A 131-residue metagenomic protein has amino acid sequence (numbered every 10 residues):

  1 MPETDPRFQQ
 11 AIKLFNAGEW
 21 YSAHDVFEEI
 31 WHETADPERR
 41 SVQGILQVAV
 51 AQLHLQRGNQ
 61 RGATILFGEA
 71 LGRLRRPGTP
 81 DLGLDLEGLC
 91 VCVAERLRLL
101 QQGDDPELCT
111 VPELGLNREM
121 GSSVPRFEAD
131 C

Functional and structural regions predicted by a protein language model:
T4, P37, V42-G44, V91: Start-of-helix signal in alpha-solenoid helical-repeat scaffolds, especially tetratricopeptide repeats
P6-S22: Alpha-helical segment of the N-proximal tetratricopeptide repeat
I12, I45-Q52: Residue-level recognition of tetratricopeptide repeat
I45-V48, T79-Q101: TPR/TPR-like alpha-solenoid helical repeat scaffolds
Q60-G78: TPR/TPR-like (Sel1-like) alpha-helical repeat modules
R96, L100-C131: A hydrophobic membrane-anchoring alpha-helix module
